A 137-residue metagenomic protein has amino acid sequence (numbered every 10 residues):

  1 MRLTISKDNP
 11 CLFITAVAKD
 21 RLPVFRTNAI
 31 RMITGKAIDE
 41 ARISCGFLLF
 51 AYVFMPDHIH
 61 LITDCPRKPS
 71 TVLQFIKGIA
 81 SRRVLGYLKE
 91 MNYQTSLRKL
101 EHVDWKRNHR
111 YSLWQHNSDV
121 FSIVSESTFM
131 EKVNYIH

Functional and structural regions predicted by a protein language model:
M1-H137: Short catalytic/metal-binding and nucleic-acid-binding patches
